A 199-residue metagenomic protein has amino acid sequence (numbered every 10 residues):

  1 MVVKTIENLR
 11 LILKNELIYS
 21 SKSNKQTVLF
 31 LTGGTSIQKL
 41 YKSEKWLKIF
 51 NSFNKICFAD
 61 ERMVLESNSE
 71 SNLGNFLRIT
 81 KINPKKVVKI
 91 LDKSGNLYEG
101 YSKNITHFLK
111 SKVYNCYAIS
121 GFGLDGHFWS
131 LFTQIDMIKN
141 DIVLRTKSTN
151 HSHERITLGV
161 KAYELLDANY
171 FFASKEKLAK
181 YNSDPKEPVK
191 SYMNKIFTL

Functional and structural regions predicted by a protein language model:
M1-L29: N-terminal glycine-/serine-/threonine-rich phosphate-binding loop
R10, N51-I119: Ligand-binding beta-strand-loop-alpha-helix segment within the catalytic cores of soluble metabolic enzymes
L31-S36, S120-L124: Glycine-rich beta-strand-to-loop/alpha-helix junction loops that act as flexible
S43-N51, G74, T133-D141: A glycine- and small-aliphatic-rich helix-loop capping segment at beta-alpha/alpha-beta transitions that lines
L47-K55, I82, M137, K161-D167 (+1 more regions): Short, conserved loop/helix-junction motifs that constitute active-site signature segments in enzyme catalytic cores
L65-S67, L97-Y98, D125-F132, M137 (+1 more regions): Short acidic/glycine-rich loop or secondary-structure boundary segments that cap or lie
S120, L124-V160: Class I SAM-dependent methyltransferase SAM-binding "motif I" and its flanking Rossmann-like core
L165-L199: ATP/nucleoside-binding phosphotransfer catalytic cores, i.e., glycine-rich phosphate-binding loops
